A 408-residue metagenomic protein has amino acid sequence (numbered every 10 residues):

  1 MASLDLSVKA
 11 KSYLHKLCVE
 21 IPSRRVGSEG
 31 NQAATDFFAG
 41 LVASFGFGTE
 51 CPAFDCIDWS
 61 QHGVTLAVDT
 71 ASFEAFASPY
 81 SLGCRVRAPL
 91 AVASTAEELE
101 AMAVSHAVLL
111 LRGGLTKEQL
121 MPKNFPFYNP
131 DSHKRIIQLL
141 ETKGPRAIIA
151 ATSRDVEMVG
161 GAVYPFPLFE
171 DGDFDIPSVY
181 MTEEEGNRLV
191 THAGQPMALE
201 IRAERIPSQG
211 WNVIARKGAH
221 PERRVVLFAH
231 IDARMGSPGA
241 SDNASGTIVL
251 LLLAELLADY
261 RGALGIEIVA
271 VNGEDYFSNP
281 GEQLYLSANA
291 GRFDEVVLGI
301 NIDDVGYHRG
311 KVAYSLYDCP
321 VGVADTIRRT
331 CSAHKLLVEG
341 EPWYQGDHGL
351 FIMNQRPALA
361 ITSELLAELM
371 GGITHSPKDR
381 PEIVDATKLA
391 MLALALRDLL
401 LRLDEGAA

Functional and structural regions predicted by a protein language model:
M1-L4, E20-E29, V92, M121-D131 (+7 more regions): Second-shell loop/turn segments in exported
A2-E29, F45, P52-A53, D155 (+6 more regions): N-terminal capping segment at the start of a domain
A2-V8, S12-L120: Noncatalytic luminal/extracellular "stalk/propeptide" segments of secretory-pathway proteins
V68-A101, G161-A240, L252-D259, A263-G265 (+1 more regions): Soluble metallo-hydrolase cores and metallopeptidase-like ectodomains found primarily in the secretory/periplasmic
A75-E170, D175: Extracellular/luminal Protease-associated
V108-L111, A147-A151, S178-Y180, I214 (+6 more regions): Structural recognition of the beta-strand scaffold that forms the well-ordered cores of secreted hydrolase catalytic
A147, L168-D171, H308-A408: Active-site-adjacent substrate-binding region of metalloamidase/peptidase-like peptide-processing proteins
V156, F166, D175, Q209-N212 (+2 more regions): Acidic/histidine-rich catalytic neighborhood of metal-dependent amide-processing enzymes
